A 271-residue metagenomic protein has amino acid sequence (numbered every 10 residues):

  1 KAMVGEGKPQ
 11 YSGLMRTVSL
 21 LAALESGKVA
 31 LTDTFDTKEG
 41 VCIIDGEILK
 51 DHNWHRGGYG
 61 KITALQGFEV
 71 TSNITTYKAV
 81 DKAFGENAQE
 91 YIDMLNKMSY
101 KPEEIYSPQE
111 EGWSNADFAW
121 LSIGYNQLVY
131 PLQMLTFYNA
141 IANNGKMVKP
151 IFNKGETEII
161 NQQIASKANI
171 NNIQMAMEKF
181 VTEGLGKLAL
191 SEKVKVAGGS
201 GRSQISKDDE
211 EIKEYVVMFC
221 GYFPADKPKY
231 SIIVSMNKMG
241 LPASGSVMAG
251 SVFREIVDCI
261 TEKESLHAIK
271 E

Functional and structural regions predicted by a protein language model:
K1-S12, V18-K238, L266: Beta-lactam-recognizing serine transpeptidase/beta-lactamase-like catalytic domain environment
A88, A249-G250: Amphipathic alpha-helical segments in well-structured domains
E158, G250-E271: Short, gly/Ser/Thr-rich active-site loops of penicillin-recognizing serine hydrolases
K238-M248: A short acidic/glycine-rich loop-to-helix N-cap element
